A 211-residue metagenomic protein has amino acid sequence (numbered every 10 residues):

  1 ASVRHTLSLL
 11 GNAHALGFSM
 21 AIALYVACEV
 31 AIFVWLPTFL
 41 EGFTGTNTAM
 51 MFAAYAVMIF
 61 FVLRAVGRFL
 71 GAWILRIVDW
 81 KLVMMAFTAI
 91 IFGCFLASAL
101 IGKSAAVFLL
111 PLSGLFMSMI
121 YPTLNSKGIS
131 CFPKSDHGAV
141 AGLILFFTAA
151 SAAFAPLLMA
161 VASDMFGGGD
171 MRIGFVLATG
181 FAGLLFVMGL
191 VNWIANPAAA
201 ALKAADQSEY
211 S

Functional and structural regions predicted by a protein language model:
A1-F18, Y210: Juxtamembrane intracellular "pre-TM" segments in multi-pass secondary transporters
G11-M58, A65: Extracytoplasmic gate region of multi-pass secondary transporters
A23, M58-V62, G142-A150: Transmembrane alpha-helical cores of Major Facilitator Superfamily
G67-D79, S163: Helix-to-loop junctions at the C-terminal end of transmembrane segments in multipass secondary transporters
L82-L96: Structural signature of the two symmetry-related core transmembrane helices
M119-P133: Intracellular juxtamembrane helix-capping segments at the cytosolic ends of symmetry-related transmembrane helices
I129-G167: A late C-terminal transmembrane helix in Major Facilitator Superfamily
T179-S211: Multi-pass alpha-helical transporter architecture, strongest for 12-TM Major Facilitator/SLC carriers used
